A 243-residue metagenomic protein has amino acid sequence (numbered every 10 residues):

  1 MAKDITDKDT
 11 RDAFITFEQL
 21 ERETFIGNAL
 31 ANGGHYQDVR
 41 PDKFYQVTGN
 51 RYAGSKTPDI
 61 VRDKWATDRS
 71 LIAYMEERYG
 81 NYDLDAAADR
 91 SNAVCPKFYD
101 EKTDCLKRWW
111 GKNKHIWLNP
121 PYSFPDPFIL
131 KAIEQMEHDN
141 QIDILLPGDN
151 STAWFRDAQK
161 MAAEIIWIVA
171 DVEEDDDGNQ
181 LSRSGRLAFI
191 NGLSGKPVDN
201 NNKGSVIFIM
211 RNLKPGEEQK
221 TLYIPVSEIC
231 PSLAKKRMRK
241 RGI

Functional and structural regions predicted by a protein language model:
A2-I243: Class I S-adenosyl-L-methionine-dependent methyltransferase catalytic core
